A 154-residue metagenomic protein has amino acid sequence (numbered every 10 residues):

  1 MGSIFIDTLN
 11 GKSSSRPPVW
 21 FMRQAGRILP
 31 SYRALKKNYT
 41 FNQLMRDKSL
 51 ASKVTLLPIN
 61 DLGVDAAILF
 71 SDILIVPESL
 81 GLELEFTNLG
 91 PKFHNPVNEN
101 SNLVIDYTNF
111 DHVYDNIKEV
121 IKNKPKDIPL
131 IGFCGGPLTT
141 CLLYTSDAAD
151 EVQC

Functional and structural regions predicted by a protein language model:
M1-F86: N-terminal basic, low-complexity leaders that serve as flexible interaction/assembly modules and, when applicable, as
L69-F70, I131-F133: A cross-family glycoside hydrolase active-site/sugar-binding cleft signature
G90-I121: A gly/proline- and charged-residue-enriched helix-loop-helix capping module
N100-D106, G132-T139: Active-site beta->alpha loop and helix N-cap motifs at the rims of alpha/beta catalytic domains
N123-P125: Alpha-helix-loop-beta-strand connector modules within alpha/beta enzyme cores
D127-P129: Proline-centered loop/turn at the N-terminus of a beta-strand
Y144-A149: Conserved small/polar residues in nucleotide/adenosyl-binding loops
